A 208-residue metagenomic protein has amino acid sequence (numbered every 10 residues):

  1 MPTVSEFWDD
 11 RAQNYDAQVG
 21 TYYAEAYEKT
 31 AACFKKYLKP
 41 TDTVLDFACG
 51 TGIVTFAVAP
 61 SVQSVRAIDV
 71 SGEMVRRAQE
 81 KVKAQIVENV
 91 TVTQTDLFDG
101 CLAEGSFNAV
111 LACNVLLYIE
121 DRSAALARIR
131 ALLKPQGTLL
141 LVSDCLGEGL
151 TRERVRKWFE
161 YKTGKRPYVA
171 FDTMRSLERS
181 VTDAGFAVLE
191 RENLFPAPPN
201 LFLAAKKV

Functional and structural regions predicted by a protein language model:
M1-K39, R77, G147-E148, F195: Conserved class I S-adenosyl-L-methionine
L45-F47, T51-D99: Class I SAM-dependent methyltransferase SAM/SAH-binding core
L111: A conserved beta-strand element that flanks and buttresses the S-adenosyl-L-methionine
N114-V115: Short catalytic micro-motifs in class I SAM-dependent methyltransferases
S123-P135: A short glycine-rich, Lys/Arg-flanked "PGG" loop and its adjoining helix->strand segment in the class I
L140-K162: Conserved class I S-adenosyl-L-methionine
V169-A184: Short alpha-helix
A184-V208: Core SAM-dependent methyltransferase catalytic element
